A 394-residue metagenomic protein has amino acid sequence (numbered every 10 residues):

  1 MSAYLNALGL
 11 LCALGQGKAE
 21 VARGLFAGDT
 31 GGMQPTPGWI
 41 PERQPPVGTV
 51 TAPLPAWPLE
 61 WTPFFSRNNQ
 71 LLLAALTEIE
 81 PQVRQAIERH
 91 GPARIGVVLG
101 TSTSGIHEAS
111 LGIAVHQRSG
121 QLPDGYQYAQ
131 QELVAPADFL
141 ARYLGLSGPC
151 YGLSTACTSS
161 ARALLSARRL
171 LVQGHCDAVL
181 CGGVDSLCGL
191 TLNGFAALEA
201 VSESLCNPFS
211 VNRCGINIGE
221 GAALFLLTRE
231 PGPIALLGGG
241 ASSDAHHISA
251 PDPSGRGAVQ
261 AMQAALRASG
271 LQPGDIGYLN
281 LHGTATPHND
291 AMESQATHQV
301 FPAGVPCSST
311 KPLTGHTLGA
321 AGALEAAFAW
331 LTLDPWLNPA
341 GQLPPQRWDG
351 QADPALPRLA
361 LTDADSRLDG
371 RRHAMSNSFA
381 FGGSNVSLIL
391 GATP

Functional and structural regions predicted by a protein language model:
M1-L5, F65-P81, I87-P92: N-terminal amphipathic, basic-rich helices that act as targeting or association modules
M1-T62, T101, R229-G239, A327-R347 (+2 more regions): ACP-dependent fatty acid/polyketide chain-elongation machinery
S2-L8, F26-P37, E42-P46, V201 (+2 more regions): Condensing-enzyme catalytic core mediating Claisen C-C bond formation in acyl metabolism
A7, L25, V97, L140 (+10 more regions): Conserved small-residue
A13, T103, A156, T284-T286 (+2 more regions): Glycine-rich phosphate/pyrophosphate-binding beta-alpha loops
Q16, E108-G112, L190-G194, H246-S249 (+2 more regions): Short acidic, glycine/serine/threonine-rich loops at helix termini
M33-T77, S104-S166, H175, T191-N193 (+3 more regions): Conserved catalytic cysteine-centered active-site region of acyl-thioester-dependent Claisen-condensing enzymes
Q85-G96, A114-G125, F139-P149, V172-V179 (+6 more regions): Structural signature of cysteine-dependent C-C bond-forming condensing enzymes
